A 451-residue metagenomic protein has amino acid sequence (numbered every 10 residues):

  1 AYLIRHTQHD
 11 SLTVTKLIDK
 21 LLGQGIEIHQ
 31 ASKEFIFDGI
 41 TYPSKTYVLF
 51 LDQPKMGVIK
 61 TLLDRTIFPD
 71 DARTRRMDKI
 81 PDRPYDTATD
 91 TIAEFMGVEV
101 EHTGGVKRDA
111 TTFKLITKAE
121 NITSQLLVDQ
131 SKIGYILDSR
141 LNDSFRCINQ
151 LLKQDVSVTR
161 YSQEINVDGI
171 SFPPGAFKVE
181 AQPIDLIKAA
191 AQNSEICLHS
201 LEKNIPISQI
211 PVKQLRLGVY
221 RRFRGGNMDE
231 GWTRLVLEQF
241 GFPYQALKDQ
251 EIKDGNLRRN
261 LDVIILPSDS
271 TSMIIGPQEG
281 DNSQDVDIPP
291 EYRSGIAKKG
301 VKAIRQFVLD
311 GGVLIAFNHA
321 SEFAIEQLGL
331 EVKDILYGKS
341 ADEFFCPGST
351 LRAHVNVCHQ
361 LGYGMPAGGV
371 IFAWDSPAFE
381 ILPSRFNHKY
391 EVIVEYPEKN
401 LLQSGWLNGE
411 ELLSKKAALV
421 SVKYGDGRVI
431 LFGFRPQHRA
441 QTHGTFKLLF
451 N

Functional and structural regions predicted by a protein language model:
A1-N451: Intrinsic-disorder/low-complexity accessory segments
